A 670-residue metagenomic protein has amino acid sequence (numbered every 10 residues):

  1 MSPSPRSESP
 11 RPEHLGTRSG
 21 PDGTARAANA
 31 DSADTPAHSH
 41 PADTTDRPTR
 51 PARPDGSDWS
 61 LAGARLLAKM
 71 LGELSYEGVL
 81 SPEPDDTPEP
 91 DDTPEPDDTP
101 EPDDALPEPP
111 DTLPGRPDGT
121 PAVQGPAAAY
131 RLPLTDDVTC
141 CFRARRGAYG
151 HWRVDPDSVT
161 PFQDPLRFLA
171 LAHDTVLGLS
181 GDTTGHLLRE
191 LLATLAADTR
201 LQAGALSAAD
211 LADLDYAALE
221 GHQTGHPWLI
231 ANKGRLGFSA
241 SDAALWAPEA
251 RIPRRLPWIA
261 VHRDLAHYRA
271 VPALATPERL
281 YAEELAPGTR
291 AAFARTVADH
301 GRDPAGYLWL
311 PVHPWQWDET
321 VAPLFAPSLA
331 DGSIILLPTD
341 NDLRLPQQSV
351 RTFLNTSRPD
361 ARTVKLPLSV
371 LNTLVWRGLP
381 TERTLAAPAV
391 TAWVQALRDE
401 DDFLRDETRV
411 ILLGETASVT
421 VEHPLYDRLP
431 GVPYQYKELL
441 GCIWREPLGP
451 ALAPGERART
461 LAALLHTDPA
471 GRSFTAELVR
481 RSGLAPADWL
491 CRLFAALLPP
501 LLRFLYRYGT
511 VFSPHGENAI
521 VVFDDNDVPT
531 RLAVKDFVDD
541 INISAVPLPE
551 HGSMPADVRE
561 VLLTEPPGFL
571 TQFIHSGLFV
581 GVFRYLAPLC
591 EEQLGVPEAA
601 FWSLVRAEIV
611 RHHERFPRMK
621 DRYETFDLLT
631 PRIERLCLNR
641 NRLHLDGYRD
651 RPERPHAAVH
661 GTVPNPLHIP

Functional and structural regions predicted by a protein language model:
M1-D92, D98-A495, D524-P670: Nucleotide/phosphate-binding site architecture used for ATP/NTP-dependent chemistry
P338-T339, R507-G509: Intrinsically disordered, low-complexity segments enriched in polar/charged residues with Gly/Pro, especially when
W489-Y508: Conserved kinase catalytic-core helix
V511-S513: Catalytic-loop of the protein kinase fold
H515-E517: Canonical protein kinase catalytic loop motif
A519-V521: Hydrophobic residue at the +6 position relative to the catalytic HRD Asp in the kinase catalytic loop
